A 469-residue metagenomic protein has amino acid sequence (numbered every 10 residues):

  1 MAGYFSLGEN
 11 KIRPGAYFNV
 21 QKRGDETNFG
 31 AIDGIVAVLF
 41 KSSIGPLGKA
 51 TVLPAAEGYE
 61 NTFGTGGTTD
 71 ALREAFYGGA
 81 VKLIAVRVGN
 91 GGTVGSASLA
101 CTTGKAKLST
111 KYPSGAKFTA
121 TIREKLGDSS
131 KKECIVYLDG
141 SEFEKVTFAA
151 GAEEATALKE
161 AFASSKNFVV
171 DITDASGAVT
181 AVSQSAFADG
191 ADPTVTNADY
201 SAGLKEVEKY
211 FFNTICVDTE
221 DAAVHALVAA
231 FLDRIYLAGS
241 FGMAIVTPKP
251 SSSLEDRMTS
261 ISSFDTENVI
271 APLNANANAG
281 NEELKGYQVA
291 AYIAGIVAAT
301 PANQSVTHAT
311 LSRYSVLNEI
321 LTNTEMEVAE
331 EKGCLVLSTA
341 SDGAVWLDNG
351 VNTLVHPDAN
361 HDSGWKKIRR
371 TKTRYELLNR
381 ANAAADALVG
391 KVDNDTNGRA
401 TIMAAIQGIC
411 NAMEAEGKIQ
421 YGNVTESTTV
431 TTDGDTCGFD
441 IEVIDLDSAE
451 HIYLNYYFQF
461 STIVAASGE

Functional and structural regions predicted by a protein language model:
A2-E60, G64, T68-K391, I402 (+3 more regions): A glycine- and small-residue-enriched flexible loop/hinge signal that marks low-structured segments
D393-D395: A short beta-alpha structural unit
N397-I444: C-terminal structured domain segments
T429-E469: C-terminal edge-of-domain segments
